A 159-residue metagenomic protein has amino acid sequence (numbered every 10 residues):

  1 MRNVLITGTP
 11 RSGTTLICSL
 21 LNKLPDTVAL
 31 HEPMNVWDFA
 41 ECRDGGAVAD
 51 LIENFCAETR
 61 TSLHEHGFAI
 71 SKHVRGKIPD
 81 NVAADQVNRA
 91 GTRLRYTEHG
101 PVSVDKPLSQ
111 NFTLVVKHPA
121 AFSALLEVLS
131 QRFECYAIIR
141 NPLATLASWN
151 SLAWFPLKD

Functional and structural regions predicted by a protein language model:
M1-V4: Extreme N-terminal starter segment of soluble prokaryotic enzymes
I6-L21: Glycine-rich phosphate-binding P-loop
P10, H31-P33, I139-R140: Glycine-rich, histidine-containing beta strand-loop boundary motifs that form or position
T14, H99-V104, A121-A124: A generic local structural motif
K23, N35, A144: Active-site micro-motifs of SAM-dependent methyltransferase domains
K23-H31: Post-Walker A helix-loop "phosphate-sensing" segment adjacent to the P-loop in P-loop NTPases
L30-V115: PAPS-dependent sulfation machinery
T113-D159: PAPS-dependent sulfotransferase catalytic domain
